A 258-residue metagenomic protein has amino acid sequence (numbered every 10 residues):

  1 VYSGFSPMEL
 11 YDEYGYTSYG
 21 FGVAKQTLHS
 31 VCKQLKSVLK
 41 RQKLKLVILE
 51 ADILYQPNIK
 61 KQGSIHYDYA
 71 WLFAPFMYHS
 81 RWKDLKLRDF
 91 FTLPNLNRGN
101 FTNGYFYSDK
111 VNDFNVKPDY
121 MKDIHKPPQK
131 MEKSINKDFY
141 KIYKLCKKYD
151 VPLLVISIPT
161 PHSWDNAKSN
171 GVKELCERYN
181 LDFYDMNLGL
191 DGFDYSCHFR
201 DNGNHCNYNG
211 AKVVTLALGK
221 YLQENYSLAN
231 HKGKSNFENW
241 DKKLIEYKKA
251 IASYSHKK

Functional and structural regions predicted by a protein language model:
V1-H79: Membrane-embedded segments
Y11, C146, L175-C176: A generic structural signal for well-ordered alpha-helical segments
Y16-T17, Q42-L46, K147-L154, Y179-D182: Loop/turn elements at helix/coil->beta-strand transitions in domains of secreted/extracellular proteins
F21-A24, E50-D52, I156-P159, M186-G189 (+1 more regions): Active-site-proximal beta-strand/loop segments in catalytic clefts of secreted hydrolases
K25-H29, M131-K133, P161-K168: Acidic-and-aromatic substrate-binding clefts and catalytic sites of carbohydrate-active enzymes
L35, F139-Y143, S169, K173 (+1 more regions): Generic structural signal for well-ordered alpha-helices, preferentially at hydrophobic/aromatic core positions
A51, K60-P152, H231-K258: Secreted/periplasmic serine-hydrolase-like ester/acetyl group-modifying domain
N170-W240, Y254-K257: C-terminal regions of proteins
